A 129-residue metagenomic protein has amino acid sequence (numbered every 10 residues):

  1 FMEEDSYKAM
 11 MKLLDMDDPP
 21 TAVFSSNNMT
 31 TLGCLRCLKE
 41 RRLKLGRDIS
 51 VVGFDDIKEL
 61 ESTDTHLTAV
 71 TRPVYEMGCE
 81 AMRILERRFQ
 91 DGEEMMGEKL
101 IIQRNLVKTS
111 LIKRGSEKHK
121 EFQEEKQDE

Functional and structural regions predicted by a protein language model:
F1-M2: Active-site loop of classical SDR/Rossmann-like NAD(P)-dependent oxidoreductases, centered on the catalytic Tyr-X3-Lys
D5, M11-D128: Flexible loop/turn connectors
